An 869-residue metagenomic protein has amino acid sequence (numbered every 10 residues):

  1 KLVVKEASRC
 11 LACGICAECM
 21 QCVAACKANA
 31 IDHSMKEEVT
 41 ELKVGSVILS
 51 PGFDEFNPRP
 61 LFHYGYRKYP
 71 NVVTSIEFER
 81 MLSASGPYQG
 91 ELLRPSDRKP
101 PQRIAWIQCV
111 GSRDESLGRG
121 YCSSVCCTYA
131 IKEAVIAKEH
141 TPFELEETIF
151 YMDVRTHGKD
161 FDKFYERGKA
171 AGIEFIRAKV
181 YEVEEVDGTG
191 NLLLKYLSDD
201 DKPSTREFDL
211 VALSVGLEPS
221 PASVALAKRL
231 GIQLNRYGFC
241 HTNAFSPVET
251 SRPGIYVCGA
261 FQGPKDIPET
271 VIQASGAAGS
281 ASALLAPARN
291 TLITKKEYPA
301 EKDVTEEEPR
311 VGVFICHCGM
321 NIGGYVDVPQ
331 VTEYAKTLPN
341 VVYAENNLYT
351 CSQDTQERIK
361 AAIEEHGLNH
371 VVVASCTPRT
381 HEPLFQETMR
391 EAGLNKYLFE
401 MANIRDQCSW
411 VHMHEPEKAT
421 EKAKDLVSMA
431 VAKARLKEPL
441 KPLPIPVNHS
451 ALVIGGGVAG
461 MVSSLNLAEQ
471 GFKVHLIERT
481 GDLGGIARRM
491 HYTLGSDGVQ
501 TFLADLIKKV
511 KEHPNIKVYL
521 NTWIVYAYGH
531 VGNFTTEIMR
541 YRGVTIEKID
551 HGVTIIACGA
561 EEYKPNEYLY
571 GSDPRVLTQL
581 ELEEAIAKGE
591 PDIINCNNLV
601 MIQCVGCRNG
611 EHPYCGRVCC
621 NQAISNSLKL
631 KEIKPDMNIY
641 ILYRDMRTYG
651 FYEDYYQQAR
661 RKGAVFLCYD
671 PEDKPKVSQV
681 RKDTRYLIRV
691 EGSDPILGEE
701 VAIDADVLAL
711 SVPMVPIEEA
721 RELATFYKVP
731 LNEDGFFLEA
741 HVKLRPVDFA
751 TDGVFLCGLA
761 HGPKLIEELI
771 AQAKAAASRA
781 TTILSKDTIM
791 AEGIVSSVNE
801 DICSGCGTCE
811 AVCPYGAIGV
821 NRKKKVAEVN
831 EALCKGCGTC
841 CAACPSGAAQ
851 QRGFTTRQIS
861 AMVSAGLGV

Functional and structural regions predicted by a protein language model:
K1-V869: Residues forming the flavin
